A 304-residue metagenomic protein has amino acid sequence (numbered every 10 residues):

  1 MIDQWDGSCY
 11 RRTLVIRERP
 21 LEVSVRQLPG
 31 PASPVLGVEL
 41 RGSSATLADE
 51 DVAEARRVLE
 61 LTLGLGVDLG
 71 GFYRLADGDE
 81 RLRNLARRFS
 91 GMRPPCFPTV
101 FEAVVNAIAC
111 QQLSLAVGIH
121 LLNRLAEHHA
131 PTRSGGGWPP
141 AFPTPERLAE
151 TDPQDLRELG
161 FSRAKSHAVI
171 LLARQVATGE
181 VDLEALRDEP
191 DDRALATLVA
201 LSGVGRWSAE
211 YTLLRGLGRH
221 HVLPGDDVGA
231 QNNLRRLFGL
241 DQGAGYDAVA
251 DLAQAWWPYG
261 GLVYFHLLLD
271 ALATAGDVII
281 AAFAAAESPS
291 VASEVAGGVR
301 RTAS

Functional and structural regions predicted by a protein language model:
M1-S304: HhH-family (HhH-GPD) DNA N-glycosylase catalytic core used in base-excision repair
